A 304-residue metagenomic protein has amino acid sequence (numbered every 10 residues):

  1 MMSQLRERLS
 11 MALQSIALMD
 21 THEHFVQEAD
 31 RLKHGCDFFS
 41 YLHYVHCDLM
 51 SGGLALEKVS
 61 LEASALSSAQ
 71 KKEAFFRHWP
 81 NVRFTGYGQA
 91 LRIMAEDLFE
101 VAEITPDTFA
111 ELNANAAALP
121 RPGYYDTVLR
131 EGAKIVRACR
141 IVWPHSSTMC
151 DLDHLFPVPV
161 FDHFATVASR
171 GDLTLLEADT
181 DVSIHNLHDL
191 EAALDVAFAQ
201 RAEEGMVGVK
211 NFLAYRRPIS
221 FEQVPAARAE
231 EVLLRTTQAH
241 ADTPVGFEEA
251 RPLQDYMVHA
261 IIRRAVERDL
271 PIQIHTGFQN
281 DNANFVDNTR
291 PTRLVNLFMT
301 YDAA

Functional and structural regions predicted by a protein language model:
M2-R268: Metal-cofactor-binding active-site regions of metalloenzymes
Q254-A304: Long, well-ordered mid-to-C-terminal structural blocks that present hydrophobic/aromatic surfaces
